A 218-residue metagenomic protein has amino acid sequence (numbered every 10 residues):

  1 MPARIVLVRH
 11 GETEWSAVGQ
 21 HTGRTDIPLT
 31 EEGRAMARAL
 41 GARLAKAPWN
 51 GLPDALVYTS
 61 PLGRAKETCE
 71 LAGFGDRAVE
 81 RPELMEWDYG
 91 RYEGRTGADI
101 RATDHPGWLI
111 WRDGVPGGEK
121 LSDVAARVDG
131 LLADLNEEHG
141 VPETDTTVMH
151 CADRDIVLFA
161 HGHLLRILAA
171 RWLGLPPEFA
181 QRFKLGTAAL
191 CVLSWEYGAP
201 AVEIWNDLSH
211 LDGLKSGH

Functional and structural regions predicted by a protein language model:
M1-R4, L40, F74, W87-A98 (+2 more regions): Acidic, low-complexity terminal tails and accessory targeting/binding regions of phosphate-metabolizing enzymes
V6-E67, P116-D129: Loop-to-helix element that buttresses phosphate recognition and phosphoryl-transfer chemistry
G11, G162, L208: Active-site metal-binding loops of divalent metal-dependent hydrolases
A17-Q20, A102-V115: Short, basic/glycine-rich phosphate-binding loops at helix/coil junctions that contact nucleotide phosphates
G19-Q20, C69-L71, A169-W172: Short amphipathic alpha-helical segments
A39-H105: Phosphate-coordination/substrate-recognition cap region in phosphate-metabolizing enzymes
G51-P61, E143-H150, D155-F159: Short glycine-rich phosphate-binding loop at a beta-alpha junction
W108-T144: Internal catalytic-core helix/loop-beta-alpha segment that presents or stabilizes conserved functional determinants
